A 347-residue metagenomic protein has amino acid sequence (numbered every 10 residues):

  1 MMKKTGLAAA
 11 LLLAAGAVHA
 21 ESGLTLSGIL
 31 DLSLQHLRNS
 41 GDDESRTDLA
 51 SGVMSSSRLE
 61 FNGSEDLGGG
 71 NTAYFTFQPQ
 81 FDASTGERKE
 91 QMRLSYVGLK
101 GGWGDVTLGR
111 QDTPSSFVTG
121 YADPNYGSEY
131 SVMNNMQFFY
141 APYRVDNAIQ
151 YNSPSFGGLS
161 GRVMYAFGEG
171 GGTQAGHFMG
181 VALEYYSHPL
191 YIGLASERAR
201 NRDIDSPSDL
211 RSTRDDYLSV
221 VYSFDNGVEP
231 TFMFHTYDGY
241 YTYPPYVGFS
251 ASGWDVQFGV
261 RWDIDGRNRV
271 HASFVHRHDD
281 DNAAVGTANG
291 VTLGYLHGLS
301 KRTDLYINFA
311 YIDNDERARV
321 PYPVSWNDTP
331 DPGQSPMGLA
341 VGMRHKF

Functional and structural regions predicted by a protein language model:
A10, E60-N62, Y96-G98, Q150-N152 (+5 more regions): Outer-membrane beta-barrel architecture
A15-A17: N-terminal signal peptide c-region/cleavage motif recognized by signal peptidases
E21-H36, R46-G168, A175-H177, L183-Y191: Outer membrane beta-barrel
L24-L32, G69, A73-F75, V106 (+9 more regions): Transmembrane beta-strands of outer-membrane beta-barrel proteins
L32-R38, P79-A83, D112-P114, Y165-E169 (+6 more regions): Transmembrane beta-strands of outer-membrane beta-barrel pores
E44-D48, M136, G168, I204-S206 (+3 more regions): Extracellular loop and loop/strand-boundary signature of outer-membrane beta-barrel proteins
G180-G298, A310-Y311: Detector for outer-membrane/organellar transmembrane beta-barrel domains, recognizing the amphipathic beta-strand
H297-L299, Y311, D331-F347: Outer-membrane beta-barrel "beta-signal"
